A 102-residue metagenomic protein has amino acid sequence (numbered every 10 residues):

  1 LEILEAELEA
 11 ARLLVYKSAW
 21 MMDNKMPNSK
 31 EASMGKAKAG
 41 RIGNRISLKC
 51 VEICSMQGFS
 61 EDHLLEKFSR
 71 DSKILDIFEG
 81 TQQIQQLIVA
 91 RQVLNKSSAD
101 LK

Functional and structural regions predicted by a protein language model:
L1-K102: Alpha-helical interface subdomain recognition
